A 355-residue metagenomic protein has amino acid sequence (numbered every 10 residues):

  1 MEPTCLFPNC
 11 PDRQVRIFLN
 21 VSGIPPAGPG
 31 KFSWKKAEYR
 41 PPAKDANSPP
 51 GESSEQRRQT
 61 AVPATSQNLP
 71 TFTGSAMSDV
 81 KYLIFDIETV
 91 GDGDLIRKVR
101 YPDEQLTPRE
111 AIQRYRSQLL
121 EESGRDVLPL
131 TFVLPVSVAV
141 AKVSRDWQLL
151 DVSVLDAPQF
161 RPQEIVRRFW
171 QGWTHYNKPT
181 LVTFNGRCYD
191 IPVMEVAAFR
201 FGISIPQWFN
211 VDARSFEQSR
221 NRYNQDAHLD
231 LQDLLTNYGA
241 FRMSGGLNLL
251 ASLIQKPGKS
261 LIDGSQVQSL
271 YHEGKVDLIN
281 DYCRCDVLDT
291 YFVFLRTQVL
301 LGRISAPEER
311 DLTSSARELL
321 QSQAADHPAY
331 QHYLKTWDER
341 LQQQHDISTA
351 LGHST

Functional and structural regions predicted by a protein language model:
C5, A43: Short cysteine-rich clusters marking metal-coordination/redox-active sites
V21-G23, A46: Short hydrophobic alpha-helical segments enriched in small aliphatic residues
G23, G28-G30, G51, G74: Residue-identity detector for glycine
K44-P50: Short, low-complexity, charge-dense intrinsically disordered segments
F72, R284-C285, Y291-T355: Acidic two-metal-ion nuclease catalytic site recognized across multiple nuclease folds, prominently DnaQ/RNase D-T
F72-P192, V196: Conserved non-catalytic scaffold segment of RNase H-like nuclease domains
V80, V133-Q159, Y176-D281, C285-P307 (+2 more regions): Metal-dependent phosphoesterase core characteristic of DEDDh/y 3'-5' exonuclease domains
